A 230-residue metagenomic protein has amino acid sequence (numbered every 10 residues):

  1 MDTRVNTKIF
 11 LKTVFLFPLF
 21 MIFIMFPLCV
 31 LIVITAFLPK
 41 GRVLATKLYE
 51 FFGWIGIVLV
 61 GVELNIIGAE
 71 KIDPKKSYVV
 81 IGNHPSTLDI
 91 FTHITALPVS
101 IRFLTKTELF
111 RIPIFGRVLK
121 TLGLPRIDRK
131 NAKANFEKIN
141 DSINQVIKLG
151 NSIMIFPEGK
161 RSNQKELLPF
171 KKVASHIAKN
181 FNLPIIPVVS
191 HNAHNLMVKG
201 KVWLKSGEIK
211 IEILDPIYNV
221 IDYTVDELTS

Functional and structural regions predicted by a protein language model:
M1-N65: N-terminal membrane-anchoring alpha-helices
D2-T7, L11, E137-S230: Non-catalytic C-terminal accessory region of glycerolipid acyltransferases and related lyso-lipid remodeling enzymes
L28-T46, F51, L59-V60, P74-A132: Catalytic core of membrane glycerolipid acyltransferases/transacylases, capturing the structured, soluble-facing
V60-I67, F136-E137, A193-N195: Short gly/ser/thr-rich secondary-structure transition/capping motifs
I66, P125-D128, N219: Short acidic-hydrophobic, aromatic-tinged amphipathic segments that line or gate anion-handling sites
I66, V80, F103-L104, I211-I213: Generic preference for hydrophobic
G68-D73: Glycine-rich helix-loop-beta junction characteristic of Rossmann-like nucleotide cofactor-binding loops
